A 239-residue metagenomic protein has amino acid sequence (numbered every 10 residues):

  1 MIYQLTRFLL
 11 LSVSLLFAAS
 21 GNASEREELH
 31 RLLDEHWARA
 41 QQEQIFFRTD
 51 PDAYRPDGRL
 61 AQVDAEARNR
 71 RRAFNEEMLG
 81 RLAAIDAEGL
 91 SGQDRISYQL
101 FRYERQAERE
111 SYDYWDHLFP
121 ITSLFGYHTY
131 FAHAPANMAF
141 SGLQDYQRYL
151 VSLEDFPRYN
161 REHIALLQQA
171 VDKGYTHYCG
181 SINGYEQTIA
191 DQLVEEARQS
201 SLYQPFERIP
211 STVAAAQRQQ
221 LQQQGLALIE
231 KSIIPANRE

Functional and structural regions predicted by a protein language model:
M1-Q4: N-terminal secretory signal peptides that target proteins for export/translocation
R7-F17: Bacterial N-terminal signal peptides
S20: Phosphodiester-processing cores and adjacent nucleic acid-binding clamps
A23-E239: N-terminal maturation segment of proteins
